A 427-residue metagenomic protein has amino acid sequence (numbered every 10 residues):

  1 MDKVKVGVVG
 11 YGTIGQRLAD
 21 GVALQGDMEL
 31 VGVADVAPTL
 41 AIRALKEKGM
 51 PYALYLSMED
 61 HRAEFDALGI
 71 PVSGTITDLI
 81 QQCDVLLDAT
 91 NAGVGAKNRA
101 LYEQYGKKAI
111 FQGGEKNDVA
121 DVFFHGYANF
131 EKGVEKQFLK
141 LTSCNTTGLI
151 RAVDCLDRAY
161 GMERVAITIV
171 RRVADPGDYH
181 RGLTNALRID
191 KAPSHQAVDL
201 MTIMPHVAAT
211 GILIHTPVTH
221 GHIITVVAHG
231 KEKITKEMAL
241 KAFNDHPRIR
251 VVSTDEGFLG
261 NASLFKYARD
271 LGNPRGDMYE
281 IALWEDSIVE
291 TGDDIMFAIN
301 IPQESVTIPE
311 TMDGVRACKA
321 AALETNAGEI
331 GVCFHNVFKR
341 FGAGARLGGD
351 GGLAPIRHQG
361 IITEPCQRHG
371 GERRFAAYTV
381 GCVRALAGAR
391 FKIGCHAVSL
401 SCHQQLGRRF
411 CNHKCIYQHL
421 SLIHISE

Functional and structural regions predicted by a protein language model:
D2-D178, T325-G328: N-terminal Rossmann-like NAD(P) cofactor-binding subdomain of oxidoreductases, focused on the glycine-rich
K5, R17-D20, L24-S73, G161-R164 (+1 more regions): C-terminal substrate-binding/catalytic lobe of Rossmann-fold NAD(P)-dependent oxidoreductases
F258-G352, R357: C-terminal helical cap and adjacent loop that interface with cofactors, partners, or active-site loops
A345, A354-P355, T363, A376-T379 (+2 more regions): Short linear motifs in low-complexity or flexible loops
G351, G360, G370-G371, G381 (+3 more regions): Residue-identity detector for glycine
P365-Q367, A376, R390, G394 (+2 more regions): Intrinsic low-complexity, disordered N-terminal segments enriched in polar/charged/small residues
G371, Q418-H419: Short, charge-rich patches within N-terminal targeting peptides
I423-E427: Conserved small/polar residues in nucleotide/adenosyl-binding loops
